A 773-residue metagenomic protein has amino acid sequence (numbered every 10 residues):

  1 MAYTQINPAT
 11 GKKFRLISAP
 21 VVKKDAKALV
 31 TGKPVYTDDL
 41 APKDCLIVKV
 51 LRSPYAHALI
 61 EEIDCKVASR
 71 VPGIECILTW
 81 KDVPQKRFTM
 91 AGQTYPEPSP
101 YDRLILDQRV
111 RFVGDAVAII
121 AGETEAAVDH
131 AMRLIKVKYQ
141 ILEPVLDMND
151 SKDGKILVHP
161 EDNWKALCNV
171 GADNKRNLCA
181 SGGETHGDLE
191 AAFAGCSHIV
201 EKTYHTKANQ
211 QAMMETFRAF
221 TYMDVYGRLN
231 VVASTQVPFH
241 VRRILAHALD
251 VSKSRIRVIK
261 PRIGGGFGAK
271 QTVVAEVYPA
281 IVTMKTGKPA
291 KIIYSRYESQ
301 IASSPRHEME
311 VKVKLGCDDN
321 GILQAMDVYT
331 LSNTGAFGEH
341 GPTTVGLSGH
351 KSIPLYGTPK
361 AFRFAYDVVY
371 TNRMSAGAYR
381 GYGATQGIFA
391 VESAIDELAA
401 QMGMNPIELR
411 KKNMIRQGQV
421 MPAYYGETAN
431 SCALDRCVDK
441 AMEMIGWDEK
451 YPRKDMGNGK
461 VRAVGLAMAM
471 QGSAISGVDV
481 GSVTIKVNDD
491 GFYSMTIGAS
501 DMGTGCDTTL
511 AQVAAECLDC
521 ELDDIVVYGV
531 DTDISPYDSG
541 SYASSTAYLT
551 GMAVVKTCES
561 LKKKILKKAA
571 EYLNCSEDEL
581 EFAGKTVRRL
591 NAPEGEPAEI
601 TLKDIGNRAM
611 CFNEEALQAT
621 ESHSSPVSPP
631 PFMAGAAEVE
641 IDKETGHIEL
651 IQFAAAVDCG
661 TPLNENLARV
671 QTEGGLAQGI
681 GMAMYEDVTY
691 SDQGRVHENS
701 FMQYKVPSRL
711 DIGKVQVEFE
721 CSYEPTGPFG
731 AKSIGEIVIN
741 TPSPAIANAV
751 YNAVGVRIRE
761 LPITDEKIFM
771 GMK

Functional and structural regions predicted by a protein language model:
M1-G171, I199, S691: Flexible, low-hydrophobicity surface segments
A19, D25-A28, Y95-P96, A172-A219 (+4 more regions): Glycine-rich loop/linker segments at domain edges
K24-A28, R133-L146, Q236, R243 (+4 more regions): Extended active-site and interfacial segments that coordinate phosphate-rich ligands in large catalytic machineries
V71, W80-K81, D250-R255, M284-A290 (+3 more regions): C-terminal catalytic domains of large/alpha subunits in multi-subunit enzymes
R87-G92, A131-L134, A233, R242-I244 (+11 more regions): Short acidic, glycine/serine/threonine-rich loops at helix termini
Q108-R109, S252-K260, M284-S295, Q300-A302: Conserved catalytic cysteine-centered active-site region of acyl-thioester-dependent Claisen-condensing enzymes
V158-L249, M414-F492, H697-E718: Helix-loop-helix junctions that connect adjacent transmembrane helices in secondary transporters/permeases, recognized
R243, G264-G287, K291-I293, C506-A514: Thiamine diphosphate
